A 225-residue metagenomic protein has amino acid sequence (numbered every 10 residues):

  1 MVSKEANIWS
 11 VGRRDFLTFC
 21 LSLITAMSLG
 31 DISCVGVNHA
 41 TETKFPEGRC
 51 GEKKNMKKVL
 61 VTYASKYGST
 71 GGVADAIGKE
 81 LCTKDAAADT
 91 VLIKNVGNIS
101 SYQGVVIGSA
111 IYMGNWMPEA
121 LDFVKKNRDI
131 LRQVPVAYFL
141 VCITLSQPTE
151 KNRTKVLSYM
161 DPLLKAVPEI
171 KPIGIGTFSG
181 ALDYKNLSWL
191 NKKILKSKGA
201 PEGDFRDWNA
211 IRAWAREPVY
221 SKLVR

Functional and structural regions predicted by a protein language model:
M1-V11, T25: N-terminal secretory signal peptides
S10, D31-T62, G72-V73, A88: C-terminal segment of N-terminal export signals and the immediately downstream linker at the start of the mature
G12-L29: N-terminal export leaders
T62-C82: Short, charged N-terminal beta->alpha structural module
K66, I143, L182: Short, glycine/serine-rich, charged loops/turns that create anion-binding and catalytic segments at active sites
A76, E80, K84, F123-K126 (+2 more regions): Structured segments of extracytoplasmic/periplasmic soluble domains in secreted or envelope-associated proteins
V91-S179: Helix-loop-strand module that forms the ligand-binding subsite of alpha/beta enzymes
A181-R225: Glycine-rich phosphate/pyrophosphate-binding loop and the adjoining helix
